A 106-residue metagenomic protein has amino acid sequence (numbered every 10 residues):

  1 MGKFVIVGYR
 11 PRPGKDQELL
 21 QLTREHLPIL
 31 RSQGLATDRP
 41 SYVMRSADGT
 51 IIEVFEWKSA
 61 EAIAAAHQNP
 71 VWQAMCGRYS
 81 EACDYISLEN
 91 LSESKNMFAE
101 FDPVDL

Functional and structural regions predicted by a protein language model:
G2-R10, I52-V54: Active-site-flanking beta-strand signature of metal-NTP-handling nucleotidyl enzymes and homologous cyclase-like
R10-L22: Short, surface-exposed ligand-recognition loops at beta-strand->loop->(often short) alpha-helix junctions that present
R12-G14, S46, K58-A62: Short coil/turn motifs at secondary-structure junctions
E25-P40, E56-S92: An amphipathic, aromatic/His-enriched active-site/gating alpha helix that lines ligand/cofactor pockets
Y42-D48: A short beta-turn/loop motif at secondary-structure boundaries
R45, N90-K95: A general secondary-structure junction signal
S94-L106: Short, low-order "capping/linker" segments at domain edges
